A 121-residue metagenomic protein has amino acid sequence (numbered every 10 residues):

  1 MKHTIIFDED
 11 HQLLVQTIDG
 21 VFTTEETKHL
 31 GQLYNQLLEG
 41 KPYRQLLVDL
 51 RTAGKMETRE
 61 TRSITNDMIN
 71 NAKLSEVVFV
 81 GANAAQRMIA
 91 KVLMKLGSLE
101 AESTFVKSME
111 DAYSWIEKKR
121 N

Functional and structural regions predicted by a protein language model:
M1-N121: Amphipathic, Lys/Arg-enriched alpha-helical "gate/interface" segment within cytosolic domains that mediates
